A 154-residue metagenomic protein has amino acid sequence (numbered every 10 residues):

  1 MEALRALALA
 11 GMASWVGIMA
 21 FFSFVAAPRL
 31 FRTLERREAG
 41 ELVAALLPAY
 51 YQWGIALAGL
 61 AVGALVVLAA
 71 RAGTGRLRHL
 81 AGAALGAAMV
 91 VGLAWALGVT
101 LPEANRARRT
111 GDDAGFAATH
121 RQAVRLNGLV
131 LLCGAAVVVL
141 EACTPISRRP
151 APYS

Functional and structural regions predicted by a protein language model:
M1-S154: Polytopic transmembrane helical bundles with strong interfacial aromatic enrichment
